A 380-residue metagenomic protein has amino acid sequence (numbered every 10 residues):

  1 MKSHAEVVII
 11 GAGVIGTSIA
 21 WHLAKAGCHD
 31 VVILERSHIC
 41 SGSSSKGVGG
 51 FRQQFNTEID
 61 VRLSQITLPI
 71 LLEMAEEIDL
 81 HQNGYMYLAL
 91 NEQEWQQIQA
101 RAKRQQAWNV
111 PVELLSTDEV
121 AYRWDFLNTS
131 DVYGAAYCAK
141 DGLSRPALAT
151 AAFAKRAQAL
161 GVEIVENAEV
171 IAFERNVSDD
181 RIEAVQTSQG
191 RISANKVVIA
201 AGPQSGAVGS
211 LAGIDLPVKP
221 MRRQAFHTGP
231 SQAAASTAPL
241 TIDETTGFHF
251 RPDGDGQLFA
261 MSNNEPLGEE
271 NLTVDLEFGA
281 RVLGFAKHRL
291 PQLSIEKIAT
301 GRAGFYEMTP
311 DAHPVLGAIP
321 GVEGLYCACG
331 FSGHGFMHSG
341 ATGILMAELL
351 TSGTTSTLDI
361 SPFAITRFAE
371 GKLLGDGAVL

Functional and structural regions predicted by a protein language model:
K2-I15, V32: Beta1/beta-strand and adjacent pyrophosphate-binding region of the FAD-binding site in flavoprotein oxidoreductases
S3-A5, Q186-K196: Core beta-strand elements of the Rossmann-like FAD/NAD(P) dinucleotide-binding domain in flavoenzyme oxidoreductases
W21-K25, V48-R52, Q65, E73-G84 (+3 more regions): Active-site substrate-recognition segment that forms the wall of the catalytic cavity or substrate channel
A24-S44: Glycine-rich FAD pyrophosphate-binding loop
V48-R123, G247-H249, F285-K287: Dinucleotide-binding Rossmann-like beta1-alpha1 core, especially the glycine-rich loop that anchors the ADP
L72-E73, L90-L160, V165-E166, A172-R181 (+1 more regions): Flavin (FAD/FMN) cofactor-binding and adjacent substrate-gating region of FAD-dependent oxidoreductase domains
K287-L380: C-terminal catalytic lobe of FAD-dependent flavoproteins
